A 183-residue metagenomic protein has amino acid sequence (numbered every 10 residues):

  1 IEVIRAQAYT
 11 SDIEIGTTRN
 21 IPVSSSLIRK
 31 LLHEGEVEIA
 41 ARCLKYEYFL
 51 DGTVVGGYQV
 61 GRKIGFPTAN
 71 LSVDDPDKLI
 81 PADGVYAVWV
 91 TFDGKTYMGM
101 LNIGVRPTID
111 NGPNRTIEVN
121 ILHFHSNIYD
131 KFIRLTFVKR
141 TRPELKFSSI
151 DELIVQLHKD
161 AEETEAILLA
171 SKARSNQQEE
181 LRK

Functional and structural regions predicted by a protein language model:
I1, Y46, V88: Short glycine/serine/threonine/alanine-rich loop segments
I1-C43: Contiguous mid-protein beta-loop-alpha structural module that forms a pocket-lining wall or clamp of enzyme active
A6, I15-G16, G57-K183: Phosphate/ribose-recognition catalytic cores of enzymes acting on nucleotide-derived substrates
I21, H33, E47, I64 (+1 more regions): Hydrophobic alpha-helical segments and helix-packing faces
I39-A41, D51, Y97-M98: Acidic/polar loop patches that form or flank catalytic/metal-binding clefts of enzymes that bind anionic ligands
L44-F49, H158: Short amphipathic alpha-helical surface patches that mediate protein-protein
F49-V55: Short amphipathic
